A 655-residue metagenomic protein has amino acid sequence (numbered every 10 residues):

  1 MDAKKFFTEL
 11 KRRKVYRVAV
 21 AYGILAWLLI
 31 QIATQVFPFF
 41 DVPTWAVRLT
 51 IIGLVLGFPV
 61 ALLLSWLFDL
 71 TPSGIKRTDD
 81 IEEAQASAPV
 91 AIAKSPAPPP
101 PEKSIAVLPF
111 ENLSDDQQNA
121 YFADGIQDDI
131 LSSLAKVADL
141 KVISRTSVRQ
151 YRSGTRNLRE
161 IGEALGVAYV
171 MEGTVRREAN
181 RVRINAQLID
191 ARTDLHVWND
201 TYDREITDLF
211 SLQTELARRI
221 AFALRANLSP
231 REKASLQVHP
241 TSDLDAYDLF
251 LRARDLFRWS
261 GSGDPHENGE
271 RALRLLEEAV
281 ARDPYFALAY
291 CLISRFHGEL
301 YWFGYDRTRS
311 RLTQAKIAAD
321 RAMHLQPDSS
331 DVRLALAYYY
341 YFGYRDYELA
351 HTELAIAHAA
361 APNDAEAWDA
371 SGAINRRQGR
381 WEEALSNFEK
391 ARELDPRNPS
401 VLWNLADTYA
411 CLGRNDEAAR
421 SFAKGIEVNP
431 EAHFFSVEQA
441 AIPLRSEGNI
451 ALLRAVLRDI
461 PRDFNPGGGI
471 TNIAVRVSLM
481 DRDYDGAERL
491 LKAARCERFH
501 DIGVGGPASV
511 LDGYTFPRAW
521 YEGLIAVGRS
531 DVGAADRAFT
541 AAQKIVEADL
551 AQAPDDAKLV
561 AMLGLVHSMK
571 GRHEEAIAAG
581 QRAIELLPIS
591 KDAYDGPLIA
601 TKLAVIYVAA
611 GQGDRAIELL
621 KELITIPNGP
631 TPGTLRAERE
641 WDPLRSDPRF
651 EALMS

Functional and structural regions predicted by a protein language model:
M1-T8: Short, Lys/Arg-rich, polar N-terminal cytosolic tail immediately upstream of the first transmembrane signal-anchor
K4, V36-F39, P43-R48, R77-T78 (+6 more regions): Acidic, proline/glycine-rich low-complexity intrinsically disordered segments
V15-G74: Membrane-embedded alpha-helical segments of integral membrane proteins
R462, T540, Q581-E585, I617-I626: TPR/TPR-like (Sel1-like) alpha-helical repeat modules
L565-M569, A604-A609, F650: C-terminal substrate/ligand-recognition segments
A576-A600: Generic long, charged, amphipathic alpha-helical segments
G613, I617-A637: Eukaryotic low-complexity, mixed-charge intrinsically disordered interaction/regulatory segments enriched in acidic
T634-S655: Terminal, low-structured helical/coil segments at or just beyond the last alpha-helical repeat
